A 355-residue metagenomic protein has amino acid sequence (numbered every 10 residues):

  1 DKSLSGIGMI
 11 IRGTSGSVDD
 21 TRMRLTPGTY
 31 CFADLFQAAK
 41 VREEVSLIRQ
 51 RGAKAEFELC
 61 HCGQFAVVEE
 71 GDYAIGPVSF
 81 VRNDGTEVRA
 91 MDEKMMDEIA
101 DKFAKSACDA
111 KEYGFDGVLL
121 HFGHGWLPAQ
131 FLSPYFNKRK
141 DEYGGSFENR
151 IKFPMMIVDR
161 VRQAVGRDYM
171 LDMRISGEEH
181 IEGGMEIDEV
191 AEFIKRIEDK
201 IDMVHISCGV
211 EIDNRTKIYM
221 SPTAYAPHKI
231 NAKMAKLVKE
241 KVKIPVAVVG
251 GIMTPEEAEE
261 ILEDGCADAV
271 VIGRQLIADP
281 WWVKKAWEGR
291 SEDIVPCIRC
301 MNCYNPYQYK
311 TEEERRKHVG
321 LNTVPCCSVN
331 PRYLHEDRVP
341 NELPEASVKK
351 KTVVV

Functional and structural regions predicted by a protein language model:
D1-V355: Flavin-dependent oxidoreductase catalytic cores
